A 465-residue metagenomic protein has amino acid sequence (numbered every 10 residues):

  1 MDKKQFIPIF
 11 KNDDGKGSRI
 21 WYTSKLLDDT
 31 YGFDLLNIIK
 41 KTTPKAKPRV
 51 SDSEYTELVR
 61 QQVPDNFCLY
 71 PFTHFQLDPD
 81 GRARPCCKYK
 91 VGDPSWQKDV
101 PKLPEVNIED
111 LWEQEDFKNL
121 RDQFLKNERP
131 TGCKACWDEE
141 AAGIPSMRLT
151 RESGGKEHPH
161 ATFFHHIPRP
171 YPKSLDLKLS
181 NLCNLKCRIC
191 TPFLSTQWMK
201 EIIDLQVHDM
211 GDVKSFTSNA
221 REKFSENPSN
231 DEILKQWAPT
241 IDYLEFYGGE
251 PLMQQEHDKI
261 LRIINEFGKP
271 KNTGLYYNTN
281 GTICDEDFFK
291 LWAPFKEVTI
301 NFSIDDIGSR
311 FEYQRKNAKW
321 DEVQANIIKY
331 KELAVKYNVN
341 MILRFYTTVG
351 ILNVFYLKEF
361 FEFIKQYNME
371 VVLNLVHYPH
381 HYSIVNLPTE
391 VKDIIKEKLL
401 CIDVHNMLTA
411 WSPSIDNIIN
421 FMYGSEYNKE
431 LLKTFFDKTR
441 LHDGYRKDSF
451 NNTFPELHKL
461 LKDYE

Functional and structural regions predicted by a protein language model:
K3-F10, G17-W21, H74, P79-D80 (+3 more regions): Conserved C-terminal portion of the radical SAM core fold that forms the substrate/S-adenosylmethionine-binding
D13, G17-T56, K178: Short, compositionally biased leader-like segments
D52-T56, H74-Q76, E115-K126, Y171-K178: Short, intrinsically disordered, charge-biased short linear motifs at domain edges
Y55-L69: Short, basic/aromatic recognition patches
Y70, P85-K88, R129-A141, L182-P192: Local cysteine-cluster metal-coordination motifs and their immediate loop/turn environment, predominantly Fe-S cluster
V91-D138: Membrane-interface junctions of multi-pass transporters
D138-K173, C183-L185, Q206: Recognition helices and adjacent regulatory flanks at domain boundaries
P172-L182, F193-P228, P239-E256, F267-E286 (+3 more regions): Core AdoMet radical
